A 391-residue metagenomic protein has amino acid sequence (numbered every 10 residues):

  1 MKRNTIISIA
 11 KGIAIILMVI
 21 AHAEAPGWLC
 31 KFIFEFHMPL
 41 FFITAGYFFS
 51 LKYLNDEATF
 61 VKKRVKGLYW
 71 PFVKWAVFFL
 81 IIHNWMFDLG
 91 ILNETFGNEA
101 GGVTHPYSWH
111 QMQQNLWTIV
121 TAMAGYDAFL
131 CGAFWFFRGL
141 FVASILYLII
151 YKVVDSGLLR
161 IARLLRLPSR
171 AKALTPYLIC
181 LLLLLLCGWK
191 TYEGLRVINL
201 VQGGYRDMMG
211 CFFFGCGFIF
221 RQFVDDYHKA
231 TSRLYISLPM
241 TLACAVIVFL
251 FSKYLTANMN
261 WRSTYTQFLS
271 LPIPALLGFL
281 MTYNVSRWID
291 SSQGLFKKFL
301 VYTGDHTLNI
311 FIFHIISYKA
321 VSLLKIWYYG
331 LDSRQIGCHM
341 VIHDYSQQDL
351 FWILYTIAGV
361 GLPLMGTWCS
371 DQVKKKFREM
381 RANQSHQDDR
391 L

Functional and structural regions predicted by a protein language model:
M1-L391: Alpha-helical transmembrane segments and their immediate juxtamembrane cytosolic regions
